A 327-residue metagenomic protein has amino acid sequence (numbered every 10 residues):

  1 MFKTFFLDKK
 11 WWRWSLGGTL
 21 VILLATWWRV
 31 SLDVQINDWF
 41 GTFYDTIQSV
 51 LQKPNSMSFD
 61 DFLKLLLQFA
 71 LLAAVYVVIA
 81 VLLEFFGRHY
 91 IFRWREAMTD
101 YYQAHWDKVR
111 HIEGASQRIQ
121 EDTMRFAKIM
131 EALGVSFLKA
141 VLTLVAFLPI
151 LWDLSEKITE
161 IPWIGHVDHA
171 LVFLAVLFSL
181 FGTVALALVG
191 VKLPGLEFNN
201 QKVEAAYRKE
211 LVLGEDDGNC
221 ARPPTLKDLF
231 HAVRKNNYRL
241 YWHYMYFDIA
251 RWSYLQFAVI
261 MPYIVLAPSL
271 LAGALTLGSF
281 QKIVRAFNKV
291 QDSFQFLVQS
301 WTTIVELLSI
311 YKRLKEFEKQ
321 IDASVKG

Functional and structural regions predicted by a protein language model:
M1-D33, T42-F69, L83, G87 (+6 more regions): Membrane-integrated ABC transporters
K10, T123-F173: Hydrophobic alpha-helical transmembrane segments of ABC transporter permease domains
A25-K53, Y76, A80, L142-W163 (+1 more regions): Juxtamembrane "helix exit" motif at the C-terminal ends of alpha-helical transmembrane segments in multi-pass membrane
W28-S31, L71-I91, E131, L138 (+3 more regions): Alpha-helical transmembrane segments of multi-pass membrane proteins
D33, N37-G41, E84, T99-Q103 (+11 more regions): Alpha-helical transmembrane segments of polytopic integral membrane proteins, especially the permease/helical cores
D45-Y76, S155-G182, L186: Long, highly hydrophobic alpha-helical transmembrane signal-anchor segments
W94-I112, V191-A232, Q291-V298, L307-F317: Short cytosolic helices in intracellular loops of multi-pass membrane proteins
I150-L180, H243-Y311: Helix-loop-helix
